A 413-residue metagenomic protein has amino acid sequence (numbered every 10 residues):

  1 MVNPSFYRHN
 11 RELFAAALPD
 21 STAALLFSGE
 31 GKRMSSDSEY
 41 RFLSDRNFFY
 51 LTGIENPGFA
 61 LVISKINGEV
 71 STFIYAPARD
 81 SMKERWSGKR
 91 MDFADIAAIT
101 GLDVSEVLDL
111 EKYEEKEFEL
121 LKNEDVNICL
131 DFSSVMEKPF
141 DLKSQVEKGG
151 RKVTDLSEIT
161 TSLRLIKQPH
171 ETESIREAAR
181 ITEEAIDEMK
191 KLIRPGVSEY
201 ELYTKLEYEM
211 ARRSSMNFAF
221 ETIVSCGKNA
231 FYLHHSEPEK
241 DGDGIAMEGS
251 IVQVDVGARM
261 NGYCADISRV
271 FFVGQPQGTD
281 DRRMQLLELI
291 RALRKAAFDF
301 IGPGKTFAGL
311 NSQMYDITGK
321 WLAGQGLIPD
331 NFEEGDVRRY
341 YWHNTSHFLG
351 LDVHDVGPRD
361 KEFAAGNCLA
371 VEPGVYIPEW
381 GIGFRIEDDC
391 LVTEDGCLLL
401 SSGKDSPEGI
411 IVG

Functional and structural regions predicted by a protein language model:
M1-G413: Active-site neighborhoods and metal-handling regions in enzymes and metal-associated proteins
